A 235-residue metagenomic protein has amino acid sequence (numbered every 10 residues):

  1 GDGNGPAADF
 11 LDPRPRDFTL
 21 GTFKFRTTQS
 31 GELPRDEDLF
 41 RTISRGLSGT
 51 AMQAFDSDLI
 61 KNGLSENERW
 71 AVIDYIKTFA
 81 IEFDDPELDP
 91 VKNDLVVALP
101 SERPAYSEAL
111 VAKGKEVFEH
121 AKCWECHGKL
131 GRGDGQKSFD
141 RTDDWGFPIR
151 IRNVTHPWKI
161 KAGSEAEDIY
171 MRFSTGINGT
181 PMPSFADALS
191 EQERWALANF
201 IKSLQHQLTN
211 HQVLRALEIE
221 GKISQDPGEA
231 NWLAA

Functional and structural regions predicted by a protein language model:
G1-G3, F25, G131-G133, I160: Alpha/beta-hydrolase active-site loop signature
G1-G3, V72, I76, G114 (+4 more regions): The canonical Cys-X-X-Cys-His
D2, P6, R14-L20, D84-L110 (+2 more regions): His/Cys-centered metal/cofactor-coordination and adjacent catalytic loops
N4, A80-E87, D134, Q205-Q212: Short amphipathic alpha-helical interaction/hinge segments
A8-K61, E66-I76, F139-H206: Extracytoplasmic electron-transfer domains, predominantly the class I c-type cytochrome c fold
N62, F79, V97-P104, E108 (+2 more regions): Non-transmembrane, membrane-proximal soluble domains of secreted or membrane proteins
P86-E119, L208-A235: Electrostatic cytochrome c docking/interface patches
K122, K129, G133-T142: Phosphate-binding active sites in nucleotide-utilizing proteins
